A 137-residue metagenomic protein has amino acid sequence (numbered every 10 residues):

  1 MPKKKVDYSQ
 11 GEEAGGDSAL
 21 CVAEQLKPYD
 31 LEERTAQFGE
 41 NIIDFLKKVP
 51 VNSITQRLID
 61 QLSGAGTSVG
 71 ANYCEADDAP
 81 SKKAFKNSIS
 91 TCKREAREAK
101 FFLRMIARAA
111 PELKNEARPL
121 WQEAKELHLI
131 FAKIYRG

Functional and structural regions predicted by a protein language model:
M1-G137: Amphipathic alpha-helical assembly/interaction segments
